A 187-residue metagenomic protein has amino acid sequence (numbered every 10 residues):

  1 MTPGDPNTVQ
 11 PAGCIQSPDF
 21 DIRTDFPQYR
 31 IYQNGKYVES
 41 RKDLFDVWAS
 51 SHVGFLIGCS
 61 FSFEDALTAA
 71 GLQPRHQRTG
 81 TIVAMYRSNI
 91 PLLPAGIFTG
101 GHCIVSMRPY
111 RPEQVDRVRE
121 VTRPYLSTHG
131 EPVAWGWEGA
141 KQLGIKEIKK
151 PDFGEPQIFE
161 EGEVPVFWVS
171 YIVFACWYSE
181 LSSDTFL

Functional and structural regions predicted by a protein language model:
M1-G58, V105-W168, I172-C176, E180-L187: Metallocofactor- and cofactor-centric catalytic cores in central/energy metabolism, strongly enriched
P27-Y29, N34, S40-A95: Aromatic- and glycine-enriched beta-alpha-beta binding-site module
T81, G96-P112: Hydrophobic, aromatic-enriched interface-forming segments
